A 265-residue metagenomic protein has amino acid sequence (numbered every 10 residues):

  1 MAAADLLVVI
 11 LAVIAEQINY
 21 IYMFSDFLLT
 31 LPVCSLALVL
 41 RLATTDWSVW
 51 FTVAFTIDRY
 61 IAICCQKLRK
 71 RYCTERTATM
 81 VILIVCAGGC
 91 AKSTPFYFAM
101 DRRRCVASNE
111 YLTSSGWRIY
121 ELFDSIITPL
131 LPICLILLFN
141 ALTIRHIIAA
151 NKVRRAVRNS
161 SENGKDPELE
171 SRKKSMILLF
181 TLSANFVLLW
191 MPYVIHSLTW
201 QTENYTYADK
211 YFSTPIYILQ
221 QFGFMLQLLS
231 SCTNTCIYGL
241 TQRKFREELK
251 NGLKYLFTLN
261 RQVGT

Functional and structural regions predicted by a protein language model:
M1-I57, A62-K70: Extracellular TM2-ECL1-early TM3 structural module of rhodopsin-like
A3, L40, I84-A87, I127 (+4 more regions): Hydrophobic residues within alpha-helical transmembrane segments of multi-pass solute transporters/permease subunits
A3-A4, V81, R145-Y193: Intracellular effector-coupling site of seven-transmembrane GPCRs, centered on the ICL3-to-TM6 transition
Y22-D46, R71-Y72, R76-T79, G88-L137 (+2 more regions): Loop architecture of class A 7-transmembrane GPCRs
T52, A78-L83, L122-F123, L179: Hydrophobic alpha-helical transmembrane segments
I133-F139, I177, S183-L198, I218-T265: Seventh transmembrane helix
